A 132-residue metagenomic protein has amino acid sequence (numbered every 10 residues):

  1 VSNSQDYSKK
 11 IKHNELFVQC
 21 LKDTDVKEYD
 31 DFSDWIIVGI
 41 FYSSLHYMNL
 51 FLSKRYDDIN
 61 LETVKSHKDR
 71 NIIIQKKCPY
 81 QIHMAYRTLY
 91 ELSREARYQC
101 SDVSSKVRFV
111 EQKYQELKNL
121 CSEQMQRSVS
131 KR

Functional and structural regions predicted by a protein language model:
V1-R132: Terminal alpha-helical segments
